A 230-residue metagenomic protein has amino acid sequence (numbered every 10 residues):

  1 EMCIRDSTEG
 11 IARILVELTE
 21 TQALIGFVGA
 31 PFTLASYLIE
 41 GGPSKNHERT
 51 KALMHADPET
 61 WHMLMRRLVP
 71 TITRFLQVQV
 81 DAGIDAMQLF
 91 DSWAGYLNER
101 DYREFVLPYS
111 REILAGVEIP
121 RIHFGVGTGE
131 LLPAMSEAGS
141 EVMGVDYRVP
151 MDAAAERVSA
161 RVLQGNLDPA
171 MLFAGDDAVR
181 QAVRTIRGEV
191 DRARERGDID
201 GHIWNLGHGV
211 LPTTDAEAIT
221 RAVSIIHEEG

Functional and structural regions predicted by a protein language model:
M2-I4: Short, small-residue-biased leader/transition segments that mark boundaries at the very start of proteins
D6-G230: Active-site loop segments of alpha/beta catalytic cores
